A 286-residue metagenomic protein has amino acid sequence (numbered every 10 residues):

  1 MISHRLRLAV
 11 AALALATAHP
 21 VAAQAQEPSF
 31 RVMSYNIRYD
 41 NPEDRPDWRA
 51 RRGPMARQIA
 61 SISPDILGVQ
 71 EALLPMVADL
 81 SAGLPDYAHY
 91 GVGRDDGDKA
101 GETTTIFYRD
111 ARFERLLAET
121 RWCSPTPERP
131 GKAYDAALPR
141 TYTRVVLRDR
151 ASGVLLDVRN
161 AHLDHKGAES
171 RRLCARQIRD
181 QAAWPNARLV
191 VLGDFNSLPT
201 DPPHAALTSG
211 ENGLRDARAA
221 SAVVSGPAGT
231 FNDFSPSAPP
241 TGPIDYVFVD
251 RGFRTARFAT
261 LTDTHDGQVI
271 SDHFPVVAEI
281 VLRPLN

Functional and structural regions predicted by a protein language model:
M1-V10: Bacterial N-terminal signal peptides that target proteins for export
A9-A18: Bacterial N-terminal signal peptides
V21-G83, R94-E102, R283-N286: N-terminal, active-site-proximal structural segment of metallo-dependent hydrolase catalytic domains
S29-N41, L116-R121, R144, V154-D164: Active-site-proximal beta-strand elements of phosphoester/diester hydrolases
R38, L73, H162-D164, F195-L198 (+2 more regions): Catalytic metal-binding/acid-base residues of hydrolase active sites
I66-L155, T260: Structured beta-strand-rich core segments of catalytic domains in phosphoester-bond hydrolases
G68-Q70, V92, V190-D194, D216-A219: Active-site neighborhood of phospho(di)ester-bond hydrolases with catalytic His/Asp-centered motifs
V146, E169, D180-L189, S197-N286: Metal-dependent phosphoester-hydrolase catalytic domains
